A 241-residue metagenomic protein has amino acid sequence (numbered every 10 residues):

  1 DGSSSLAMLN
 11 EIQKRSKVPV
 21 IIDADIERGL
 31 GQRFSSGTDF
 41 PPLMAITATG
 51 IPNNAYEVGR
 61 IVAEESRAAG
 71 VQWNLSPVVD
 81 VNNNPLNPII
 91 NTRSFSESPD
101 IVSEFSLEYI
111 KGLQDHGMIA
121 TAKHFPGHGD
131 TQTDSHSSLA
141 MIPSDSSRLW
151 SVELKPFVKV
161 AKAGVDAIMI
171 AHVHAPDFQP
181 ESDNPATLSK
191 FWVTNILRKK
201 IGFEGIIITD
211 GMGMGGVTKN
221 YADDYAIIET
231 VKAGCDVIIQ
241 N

Functional and structural regions predicted by a protein language model:
D1, Q72-D80, G234-I238: Divalent metal-dependent hydrolysis catalytic cores, especially in the metallo-beta-lactamase
G2-P19, R28, G50-G70: Active-site-adjacent structural elements in enzyme catalytic domains
S3-I12, V20, L30-Q32, E97-N241: Second-shell residues forming the walls of enzyme active-site clefts
K17-L43: Signal peptide-directed extracytoplasmic domains
A24-Q32, Q72-N82, A122-H128: Short glycine-enriched loops at secondary-structure junctions
S35-A48, N84-F95, D134-A140: Surface-exposed, active-site-proximal loop segments in enzymatic domains
T47-V71, V78-V102, S106, I110 (+1 more regions): A substrate-binding/cap region within the structured catalytic cores of diverse enzymes
